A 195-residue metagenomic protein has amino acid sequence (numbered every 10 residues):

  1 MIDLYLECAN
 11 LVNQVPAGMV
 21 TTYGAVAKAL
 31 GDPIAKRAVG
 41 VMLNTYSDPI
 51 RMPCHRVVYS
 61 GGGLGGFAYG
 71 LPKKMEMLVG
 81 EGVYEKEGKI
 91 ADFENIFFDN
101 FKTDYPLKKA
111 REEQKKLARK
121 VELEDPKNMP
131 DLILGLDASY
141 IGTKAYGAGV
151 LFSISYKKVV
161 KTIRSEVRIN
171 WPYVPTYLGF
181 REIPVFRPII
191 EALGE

Functional and structural regions predicted by a protein language model:
M1-Y105: Nucleic acid-binding interface residues in structured DNA/RNA-binding domains, emphasizing the DNA-engaging scaffolds
Y5, L107, R111, P175-F180: Short acidic-aromatic active-site loops that bind/stabilize oxyanions
A35, E113, E182-F186: General structural feature for long, well-ordered alpha-helical segments within catalytic domains of soluble enzymes
P53, M129-D131, E195: Short coil/turn connectors at secondary-structure junctions
F98-M129: N-terminal accessory regions of nucleic-acid-interacting proteins
D131-I141: Two-metal-ion RNase H-like nuclease active-site motif
G142-G194: A glycine-rich, hydrophobic loop/mini-helix early in the fold
